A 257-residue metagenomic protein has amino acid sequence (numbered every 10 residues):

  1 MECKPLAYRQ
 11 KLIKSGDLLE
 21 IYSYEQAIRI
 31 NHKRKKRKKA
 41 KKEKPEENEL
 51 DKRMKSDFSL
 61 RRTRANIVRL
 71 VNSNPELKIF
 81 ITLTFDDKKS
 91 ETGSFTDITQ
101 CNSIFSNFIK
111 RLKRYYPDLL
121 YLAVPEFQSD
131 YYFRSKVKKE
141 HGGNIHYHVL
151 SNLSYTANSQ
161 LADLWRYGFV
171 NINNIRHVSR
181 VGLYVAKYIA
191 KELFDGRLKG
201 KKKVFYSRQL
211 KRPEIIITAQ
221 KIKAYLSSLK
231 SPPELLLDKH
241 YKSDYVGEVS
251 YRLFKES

Functional and structural regions predicted by a protein language model:
M1-G143, L153-S257: Right-hand nucleic-acid polymerase module
V149-L150: Long, low-complexity, serine/threonine/proline-rich intrinsically disordered regulatory regions in eukaryotic signaling
